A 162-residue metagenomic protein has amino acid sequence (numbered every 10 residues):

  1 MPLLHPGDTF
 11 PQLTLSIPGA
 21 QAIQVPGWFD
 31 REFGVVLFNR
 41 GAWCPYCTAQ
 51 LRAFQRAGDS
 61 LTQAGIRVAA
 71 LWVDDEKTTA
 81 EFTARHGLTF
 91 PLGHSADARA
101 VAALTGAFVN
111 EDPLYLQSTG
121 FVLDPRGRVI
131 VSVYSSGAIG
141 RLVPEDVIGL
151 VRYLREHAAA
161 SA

Functional and structural regions predicted by a protein language model:
M1-A162: Chalcogenol-based redox active-site neighborhoods
